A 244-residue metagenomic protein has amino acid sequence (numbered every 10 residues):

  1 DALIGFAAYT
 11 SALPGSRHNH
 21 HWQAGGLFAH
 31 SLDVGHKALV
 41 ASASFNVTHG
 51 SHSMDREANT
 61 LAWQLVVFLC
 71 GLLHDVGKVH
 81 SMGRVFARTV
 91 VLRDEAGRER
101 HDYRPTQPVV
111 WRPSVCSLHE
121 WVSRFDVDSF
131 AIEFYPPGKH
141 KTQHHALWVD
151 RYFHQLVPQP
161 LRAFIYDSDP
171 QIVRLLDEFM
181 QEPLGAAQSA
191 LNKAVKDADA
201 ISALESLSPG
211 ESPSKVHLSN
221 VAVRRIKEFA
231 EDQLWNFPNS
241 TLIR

Functional and structural regions predicted by a protein language model:
D1-A8: Conserved N-terminal diphosphate/IPP-binding helix and adjacent helical/loop segment of trans-prenyltransferase domains
I4, L32-L39, A43, H154: Amphipathic, well-packed alpha-helical segments that form the structural scaffold of globular domains
A8-H30: Active-site flanking loop/helix segments enriched in acidic
Y9, E182, A186, F229-D232: Surface-exposed polar/charged interaction patches
G15, S44-S219: Divalent metal-dependent catalytic cores for phosphoryl transfer on phosphate-bearing substrates
Q23-A38, K141-V149: Phosphate/oxyanion-binding active-site loops and adjacent basic polyanion-contact surfaces
S206-R244: Non-catalytic terminal regions of proteins
